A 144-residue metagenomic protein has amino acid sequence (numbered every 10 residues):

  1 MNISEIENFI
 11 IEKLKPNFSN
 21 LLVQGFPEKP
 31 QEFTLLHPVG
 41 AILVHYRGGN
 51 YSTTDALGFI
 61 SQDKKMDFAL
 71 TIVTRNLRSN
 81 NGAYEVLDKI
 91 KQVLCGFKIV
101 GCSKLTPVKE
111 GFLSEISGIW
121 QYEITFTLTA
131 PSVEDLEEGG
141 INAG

Functional and structural regions predicted by a protein language model:
M1-G58, N80, E85, G140-G144: Small/polar-rich, solvent-exposed N-terminal microdomains that initiate assembly or binding
P16, P38-L43, Y84-E137: Acidic-leaning, charged glycine-interspersed low-complexity segments
S19, G49, R75, C95 (+1 more regions): Residue-level marker of positions within ordered structural domains that often coincide with functionally constrained
T34, I60, S114-I116: Generic marker of residues within folded, mature protein domains
S52, N76-R78, S132-L136: Residue-level signal for secondary-structure boundary sites
F59-K65, V73-C95: Extracellular/virion structural assembly segments
I60-N76, W120-S132: Oligomerization/assembly interface segments of phage tail-like spikes and tubes
